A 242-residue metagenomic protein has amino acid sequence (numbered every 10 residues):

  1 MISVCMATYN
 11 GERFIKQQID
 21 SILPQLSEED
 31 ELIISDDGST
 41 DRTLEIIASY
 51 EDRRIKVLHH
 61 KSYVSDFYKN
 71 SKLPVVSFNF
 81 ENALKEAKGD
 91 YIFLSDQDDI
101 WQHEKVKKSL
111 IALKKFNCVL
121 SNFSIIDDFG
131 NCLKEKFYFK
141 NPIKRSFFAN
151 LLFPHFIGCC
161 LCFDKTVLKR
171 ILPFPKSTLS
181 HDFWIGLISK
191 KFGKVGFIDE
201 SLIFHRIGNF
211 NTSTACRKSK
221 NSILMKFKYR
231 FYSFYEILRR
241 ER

Functional and structural regions predicted by a protein language model:
M1-S3, S21, E31, W184: Cell-envelope/extracellular polymer assembly enzymes that use nucleotide-activated donors
G11-P24: Short, well-formed alpha-helical segments that are part of the catalytic scaffolds of diverse glycosyltransferases
K16, D41-S49, E104: Acidic helix N-cap motif at the loop->helix transition within catalytic regions of sugar-transfer enzymes
D36-E45, S62-V64: A conserved acidic beta->alpha catalytic loop
S62-A87: Glycine-rich, basic loop-to-helix element that forms the pyrophosphate-binding segment of sugar-nucleotide handling
I92: Short aromatic/hydrophobic "clamp" motif used to bind/position activated sugar donors
I100, V106-L133: Conserved donor NDP-sugar-binding/catalytic core segment of glycosyltransferases
F147-C216: Conserved nucleotide-sugar donor-binding catalytic segment
